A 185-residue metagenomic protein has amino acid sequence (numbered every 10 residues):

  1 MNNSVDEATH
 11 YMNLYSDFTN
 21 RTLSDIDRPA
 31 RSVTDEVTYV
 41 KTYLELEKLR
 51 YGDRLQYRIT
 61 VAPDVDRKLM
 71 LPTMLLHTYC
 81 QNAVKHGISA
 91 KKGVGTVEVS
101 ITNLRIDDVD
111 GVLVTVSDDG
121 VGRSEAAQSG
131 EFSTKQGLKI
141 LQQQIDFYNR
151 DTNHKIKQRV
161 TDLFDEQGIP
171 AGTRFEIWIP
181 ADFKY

Functional and structural regions predicted by a protein language model:
M1-T161, Q167, W178: Two-component histidine phosphotransfer core
Q167-Y185: C-terminal end segment of the histidine kinase catalytic
